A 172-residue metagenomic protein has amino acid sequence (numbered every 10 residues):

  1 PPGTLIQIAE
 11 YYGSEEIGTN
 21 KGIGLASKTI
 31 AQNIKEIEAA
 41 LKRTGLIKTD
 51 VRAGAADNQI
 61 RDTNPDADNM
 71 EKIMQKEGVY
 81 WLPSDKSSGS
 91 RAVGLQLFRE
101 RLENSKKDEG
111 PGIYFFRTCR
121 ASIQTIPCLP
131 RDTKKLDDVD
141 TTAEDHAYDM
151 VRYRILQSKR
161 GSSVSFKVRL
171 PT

Functional and structural regions predicted by a protein language model:
P2-D138, G161, L170-P171: Mg2+-dependent endonuclease catalytic cores in nucleic-acid-processing enzymes, primarily RNase H-like
D138-S163: Acidic, Mg2+-coordinating catalytic module of metal-dependent nucleases/exonucleases that use a two-metal-ion mechanism
F166-V168: Short, glycine/acidic-rich hinge or "gate" loops at secondary-structure transitions that mediate conformational
